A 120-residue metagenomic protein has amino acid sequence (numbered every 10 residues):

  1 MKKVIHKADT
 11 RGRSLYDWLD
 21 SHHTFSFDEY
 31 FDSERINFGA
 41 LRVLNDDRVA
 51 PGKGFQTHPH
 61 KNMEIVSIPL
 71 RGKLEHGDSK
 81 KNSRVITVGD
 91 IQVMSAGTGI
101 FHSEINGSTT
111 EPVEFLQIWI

Functional and structural regions predicted by a protein language model:
M1-H6: Basic/polar N-terminal segments that are highly enriched at the extreme N-terminus, encompassing both cleavable
L15-P59, E64, F115: A short glycine-rich, His/Asp/Glu-containing loop-to-beta-strand
R48, G72-H76, I91-Q92: Short beta-strand segments in beta-sandwich/barrel cores
K53-H60, G77-D78, S103-G107: Short histidine-centered beta-strand/loop micro-motifs that create catalytic or ligand/metal-coordination sites
D78-S95: Short acidic-glycine-tyrosine-enriched beta hairpin
T98-H102: Short, charged beta-turn/beta-strand-edge "cap" motif at the junction between a beta-strand and an adjacent loop
T109-I120: A short hydrophobic beta-strand segment most commonly corresponding to one strand of the jelly-roll/cupin
